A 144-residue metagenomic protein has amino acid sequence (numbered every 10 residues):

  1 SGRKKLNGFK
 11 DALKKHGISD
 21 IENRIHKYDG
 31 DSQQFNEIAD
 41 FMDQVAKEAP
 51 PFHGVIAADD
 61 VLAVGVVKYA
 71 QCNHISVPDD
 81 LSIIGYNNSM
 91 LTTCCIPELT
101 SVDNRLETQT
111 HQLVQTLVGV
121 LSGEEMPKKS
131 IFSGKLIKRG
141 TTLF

Functional and structural regions predicted by a protein language model:
S1, D29, Y86-N87: Short secondary-structure capping/turn micro-motifs that flank functional sites
S1-H16, K129-T141: An alpha-beta-alpha
G2-K5, Q34, I38, T110: Conserved donor sugar-nucleotide recognition element shared by glycan-biosynthetic enzymes
K4, D29-Q33, A58-V61, R105: Short beta->alpha linker loops
K10-N36: Short beta-strand elements in bilobed, periplasmic/extracellular small-molecule ligand-binding domains
A39-F144: Flexible loop/turn connectors
